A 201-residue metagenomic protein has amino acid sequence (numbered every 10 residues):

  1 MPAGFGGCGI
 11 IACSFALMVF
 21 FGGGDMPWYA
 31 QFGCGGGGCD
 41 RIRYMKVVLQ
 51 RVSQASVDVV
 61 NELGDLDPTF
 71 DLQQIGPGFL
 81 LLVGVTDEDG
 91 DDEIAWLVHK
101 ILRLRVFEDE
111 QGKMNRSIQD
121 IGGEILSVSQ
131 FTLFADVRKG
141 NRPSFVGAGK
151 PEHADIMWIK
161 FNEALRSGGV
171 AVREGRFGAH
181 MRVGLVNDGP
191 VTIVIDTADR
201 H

Functional and structural regions predicted by a protein language model:
D40, Y44-G140, I156-H201: N-terminal, polar/charged subdomain of small-to-medium soluble alpha/beta proteins
V59, V146-G149: Long, contiguous binding/interaction regions
P143: S-adenosyl-L-methionine-dependent methyltransferase catalytic core, i.e., the SAM/SAH-binding region
A148-M157: Gly/Ser/Thr-rich active-site loops/lids in small-molecule metabolic enzymes that frequently grip phosphoryl groups
